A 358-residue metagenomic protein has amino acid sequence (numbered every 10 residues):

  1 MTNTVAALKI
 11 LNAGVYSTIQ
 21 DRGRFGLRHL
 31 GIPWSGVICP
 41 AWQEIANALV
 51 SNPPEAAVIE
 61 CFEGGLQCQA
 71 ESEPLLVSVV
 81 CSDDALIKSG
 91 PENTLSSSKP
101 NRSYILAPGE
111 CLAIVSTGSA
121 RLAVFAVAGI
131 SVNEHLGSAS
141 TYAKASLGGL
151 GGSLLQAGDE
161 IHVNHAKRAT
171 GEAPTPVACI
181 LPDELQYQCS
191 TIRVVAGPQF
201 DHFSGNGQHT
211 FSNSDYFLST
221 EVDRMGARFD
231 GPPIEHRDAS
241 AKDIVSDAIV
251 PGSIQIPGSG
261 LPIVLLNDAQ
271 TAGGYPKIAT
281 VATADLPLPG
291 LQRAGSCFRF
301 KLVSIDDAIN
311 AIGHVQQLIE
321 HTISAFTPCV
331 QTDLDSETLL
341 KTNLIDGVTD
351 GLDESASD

Functional and structural regions predicted by a protein language model:
M1-D358: Conserved "landmark" site that anchors the functional core of diverse proteins
